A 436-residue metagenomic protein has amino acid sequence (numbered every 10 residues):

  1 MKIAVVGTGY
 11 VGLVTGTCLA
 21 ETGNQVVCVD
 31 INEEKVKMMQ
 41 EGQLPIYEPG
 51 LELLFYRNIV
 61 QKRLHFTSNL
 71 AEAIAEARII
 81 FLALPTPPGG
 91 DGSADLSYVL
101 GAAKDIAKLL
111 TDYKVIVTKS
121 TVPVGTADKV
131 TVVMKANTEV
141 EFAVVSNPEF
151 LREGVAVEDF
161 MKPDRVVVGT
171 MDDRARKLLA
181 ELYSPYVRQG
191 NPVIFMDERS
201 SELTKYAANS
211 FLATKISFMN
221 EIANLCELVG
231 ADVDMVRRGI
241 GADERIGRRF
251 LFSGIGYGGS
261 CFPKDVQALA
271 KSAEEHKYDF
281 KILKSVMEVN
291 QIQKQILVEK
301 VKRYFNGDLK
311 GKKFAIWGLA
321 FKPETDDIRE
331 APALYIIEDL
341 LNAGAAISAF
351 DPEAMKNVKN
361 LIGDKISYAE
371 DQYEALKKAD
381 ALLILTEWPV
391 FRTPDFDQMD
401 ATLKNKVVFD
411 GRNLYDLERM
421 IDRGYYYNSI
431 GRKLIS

Functional and structural regions predicted by a protein language model:
M1-S436: Structural/interface elements that position substrates and couple domains in central-metabolism enzymes
